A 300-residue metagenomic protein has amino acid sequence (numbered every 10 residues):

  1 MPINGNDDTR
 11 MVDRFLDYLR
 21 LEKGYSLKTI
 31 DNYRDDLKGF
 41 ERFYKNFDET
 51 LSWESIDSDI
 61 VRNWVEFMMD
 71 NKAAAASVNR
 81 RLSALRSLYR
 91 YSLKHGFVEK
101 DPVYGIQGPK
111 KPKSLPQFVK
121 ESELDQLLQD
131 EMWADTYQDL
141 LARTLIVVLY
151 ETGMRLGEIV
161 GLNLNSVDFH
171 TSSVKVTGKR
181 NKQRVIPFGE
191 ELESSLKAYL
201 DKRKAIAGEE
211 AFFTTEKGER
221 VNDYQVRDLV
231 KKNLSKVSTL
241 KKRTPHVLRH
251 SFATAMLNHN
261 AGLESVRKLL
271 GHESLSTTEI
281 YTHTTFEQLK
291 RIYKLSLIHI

Functional and structural regions predicted by a protein language model:
M1-I298: Conserved catalytic core of the tyrosine transesterase superfamily
